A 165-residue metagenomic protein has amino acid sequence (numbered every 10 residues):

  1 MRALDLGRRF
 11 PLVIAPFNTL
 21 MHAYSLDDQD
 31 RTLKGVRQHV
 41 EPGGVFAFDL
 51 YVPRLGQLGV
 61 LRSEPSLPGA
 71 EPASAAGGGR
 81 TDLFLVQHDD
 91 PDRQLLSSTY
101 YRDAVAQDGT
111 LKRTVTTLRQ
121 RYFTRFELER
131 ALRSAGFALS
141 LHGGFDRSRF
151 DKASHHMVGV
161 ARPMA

Functional and structural regions predicted by a protein language model:
R2-L12: A short acidic, Gly/Pro-enriched loop at the edge of an enzyme's catalytic core that lines a small-molecule cofactor
R8-F10, L58-R62, S154: Short aromatic-enriched loop/helix-cap "lid" or pocket-rim segments at secondary-structure transitions that line
F10, Q94-L96, K152-M157: A short, glycine/Asx- and small/polar-enriched loop/turn that sits immediately N-terminal to a beta-strand
A15-F17: A short beta-strand submotif of the Rossmann-like class I SAM-dependent methyltransferase core that lines
M21-A23: A short His-aromatic
D28-V45: A short glycine-rich, Lys/Arg-flanked "PGG" loop and its adjoining helix->strand segment in the class I
F48-E129: SAM-dependent methyltransferase
R119-A165: C-terminal lobe and adjacent flexible extensions of AdoMet/dcAdoMet transferase-like proteins
